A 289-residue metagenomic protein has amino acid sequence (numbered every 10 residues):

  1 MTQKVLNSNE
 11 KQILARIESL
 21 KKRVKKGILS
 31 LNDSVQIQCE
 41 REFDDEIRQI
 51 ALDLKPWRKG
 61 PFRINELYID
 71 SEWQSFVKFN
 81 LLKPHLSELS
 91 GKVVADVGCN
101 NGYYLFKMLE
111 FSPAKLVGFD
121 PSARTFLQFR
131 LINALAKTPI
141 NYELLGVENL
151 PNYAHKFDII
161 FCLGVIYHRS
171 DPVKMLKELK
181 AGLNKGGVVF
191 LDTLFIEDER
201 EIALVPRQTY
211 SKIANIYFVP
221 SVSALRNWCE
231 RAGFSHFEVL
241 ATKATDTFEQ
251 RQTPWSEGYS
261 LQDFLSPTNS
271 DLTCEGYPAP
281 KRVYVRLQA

Functional and structural regions predicted by a protein language model:
M1-D53: N-terminal auxiliary segments of SAM/dcSAM-dependent transferases
N101-S112: Conserved SAM-binding loop of SAM-dependent methyltransferases across substrates and taxa, primarily the Class I
K137-E148: Conserved SAM-binding strand-loop segment of SAM-dependent methyltransferases
F161: A conserved beta-strand element that flanks and buttresses the S-adenosyl-L-methionine
V173-V188: A short glycine-rich, Lys/Arg-flanked "PGG" loop and its adjoining helix->strand segment in the class I
L194-I216: Short, glycine-/aromatic-enriched active-site segment of Class I SAM-dependent methyltransferases
Y217-G233: Short alpha-helix
S235-D263: Conserved catalytic loop of SAM-dependent methyltransferase domains
